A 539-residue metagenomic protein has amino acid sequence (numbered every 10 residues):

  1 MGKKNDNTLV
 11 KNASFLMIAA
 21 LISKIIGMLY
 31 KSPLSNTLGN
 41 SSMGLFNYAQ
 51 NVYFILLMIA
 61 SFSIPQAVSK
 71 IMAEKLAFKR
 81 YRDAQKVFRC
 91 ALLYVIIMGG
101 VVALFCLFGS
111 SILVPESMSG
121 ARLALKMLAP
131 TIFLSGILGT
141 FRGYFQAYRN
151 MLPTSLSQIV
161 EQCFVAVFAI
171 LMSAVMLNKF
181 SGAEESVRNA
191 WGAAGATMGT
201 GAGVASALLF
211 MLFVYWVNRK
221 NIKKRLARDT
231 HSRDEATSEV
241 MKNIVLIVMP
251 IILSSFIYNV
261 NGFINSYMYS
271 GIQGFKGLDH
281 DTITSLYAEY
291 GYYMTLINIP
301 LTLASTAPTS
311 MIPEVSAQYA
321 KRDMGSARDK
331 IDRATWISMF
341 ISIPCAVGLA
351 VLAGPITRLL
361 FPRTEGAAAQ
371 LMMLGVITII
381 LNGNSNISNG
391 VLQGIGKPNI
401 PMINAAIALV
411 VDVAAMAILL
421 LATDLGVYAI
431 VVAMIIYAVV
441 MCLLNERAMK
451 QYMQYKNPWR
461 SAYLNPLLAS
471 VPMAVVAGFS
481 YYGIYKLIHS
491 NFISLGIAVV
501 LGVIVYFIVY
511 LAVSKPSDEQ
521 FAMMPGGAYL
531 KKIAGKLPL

Functional and structural regions predicted by a protein language model:
M1-I26, R82, K86, H231-Y258 (+1 more regions): N-terminal membrane topogenesis motif
T8-Q66, A103, I132, M249-G271: Signature of the first transmembrane helix
S14-A19, P130, F141, F145-V175 (+5 more regions): Alpha-helical transmembrane segments of multi-pass membrane transporters/permeases
L34-I55, N189-A194, V240-I247, S270-I297 (+1 more regions): Interfacial/gating helices of multi-pass transporter permease domains
F62-A77, L301-K321: Helix-loop junctions and terminal segments of transmembrane helices in multi-pass membrane transport/translocation
S111-L128, T284, A350-I379: Interfacial segments at transmembrane-helix termini and the short loops linking adjacent helices
L152, C163-V214, N399, L409-L443 (+2 more regions): Membrane-interface helix-loop junctions in multi-pass transport and translocation proteins
F479-L539: Membrane-proximal transmembrane or re-entrant/amphipathic helices at the cytosolic face
